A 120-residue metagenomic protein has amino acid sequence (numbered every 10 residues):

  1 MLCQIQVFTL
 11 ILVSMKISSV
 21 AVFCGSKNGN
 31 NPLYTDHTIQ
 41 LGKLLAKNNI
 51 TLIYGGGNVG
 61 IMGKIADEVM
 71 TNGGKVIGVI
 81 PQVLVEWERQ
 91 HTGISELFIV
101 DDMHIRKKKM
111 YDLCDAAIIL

Functional and structural regions predicted by a protein language model:
K16-C114: A cross-family phosphate/adenosyl-ligand binding-site feature
A117: Hydrophobic acceptor-binding patch used for acceptor engagement in glycosyltransferases
L120: Catalytic metal- and UDP-sugar-binding loop of GT-A-like glycosyltransferases, i.e., residues flanking the conserved
